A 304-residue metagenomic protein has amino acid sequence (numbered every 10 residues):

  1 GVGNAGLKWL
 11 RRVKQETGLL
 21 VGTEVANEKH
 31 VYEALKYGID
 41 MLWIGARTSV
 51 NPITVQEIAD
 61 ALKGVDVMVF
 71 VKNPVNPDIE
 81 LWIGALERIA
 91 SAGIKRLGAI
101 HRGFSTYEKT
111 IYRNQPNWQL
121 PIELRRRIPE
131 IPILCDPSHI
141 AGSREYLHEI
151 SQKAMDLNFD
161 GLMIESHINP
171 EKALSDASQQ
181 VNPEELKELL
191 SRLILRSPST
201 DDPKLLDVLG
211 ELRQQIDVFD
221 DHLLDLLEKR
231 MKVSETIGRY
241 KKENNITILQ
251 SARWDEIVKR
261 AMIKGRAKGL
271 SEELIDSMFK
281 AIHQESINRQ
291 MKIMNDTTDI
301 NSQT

Functional and structural regions predicted by a protein language model:
G1-A5, I168-A177, I237-I246: Glycine-rich, proline-tolerant flexible connector loops at the mouths of alpha/beta enzymes
G1-I39, P52-I53: N-terminal active-site wall of soluble small-molecule enzyme domains
R12-L19, L35-L42, L62-F70, E130-L134: Short, surface-exposed connector motifs at secondary-structure boundaries
G22-A26, G45, K72, E273: Structural motif
I39-D40, D160, D220: Receiver (REC) domain switch/active-site residues of two-component response regulators
D40-T48, R96: Short hydrophobic/aromatic-enriched beta-strand-loop microsegments
T54-E185, R192, S197-K204: Catalytic alpha/beta core domains of metabolic enzymes, predominantly
E188, P198-T304: Domain-level signature for soluble enzymes in the chorismate/prephenate branch of the shikimate pathway
